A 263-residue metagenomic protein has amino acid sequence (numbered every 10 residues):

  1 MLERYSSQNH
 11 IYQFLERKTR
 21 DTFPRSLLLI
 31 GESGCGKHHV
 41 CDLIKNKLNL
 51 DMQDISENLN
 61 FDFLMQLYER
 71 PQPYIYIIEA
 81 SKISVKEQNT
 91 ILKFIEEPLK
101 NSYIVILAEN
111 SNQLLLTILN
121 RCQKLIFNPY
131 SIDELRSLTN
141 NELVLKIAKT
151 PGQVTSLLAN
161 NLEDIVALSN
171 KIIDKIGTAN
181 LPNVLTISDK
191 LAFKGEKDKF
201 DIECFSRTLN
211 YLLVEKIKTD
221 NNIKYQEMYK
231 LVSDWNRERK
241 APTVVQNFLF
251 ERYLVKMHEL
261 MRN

Functional and structural regions predicted by a protein language model:
M1-N49, K100-Y103, E109-N263: Charged, glycine-rich active-site and insertion segments that engage polyanionic ligands
Q13-K18, N58-Y76, S81-K82, K86-F94: Conserved alpha-helical scaffold flanking the Walker A/P-loop in AAA+ ATPase domains
I30-S33, I55-N58, I78-K82, E109: Structural motif
K47-E57: Conserved catalytic segments around the Walker B and adjacent sensor/switch elements of P-loop NTPase domains
P71-Y76, L99-V105: Loop/turn-to-beta-strand initiation segments
N89-I95, L107, L119: "Short basic amphipathic alpha-helical interaction patches in structured regions
